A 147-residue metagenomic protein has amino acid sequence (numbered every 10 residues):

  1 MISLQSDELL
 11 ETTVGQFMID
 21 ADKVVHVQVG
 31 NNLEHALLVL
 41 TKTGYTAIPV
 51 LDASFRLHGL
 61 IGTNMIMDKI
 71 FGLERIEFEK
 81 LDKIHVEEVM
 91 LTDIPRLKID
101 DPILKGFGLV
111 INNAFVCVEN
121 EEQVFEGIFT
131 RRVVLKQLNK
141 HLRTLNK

Functional and structural regions predicted by a protein language model:
M1-K147: Tandem CBS (Cystathionine beta-synthase) repeat/Bateman regulatory domains
